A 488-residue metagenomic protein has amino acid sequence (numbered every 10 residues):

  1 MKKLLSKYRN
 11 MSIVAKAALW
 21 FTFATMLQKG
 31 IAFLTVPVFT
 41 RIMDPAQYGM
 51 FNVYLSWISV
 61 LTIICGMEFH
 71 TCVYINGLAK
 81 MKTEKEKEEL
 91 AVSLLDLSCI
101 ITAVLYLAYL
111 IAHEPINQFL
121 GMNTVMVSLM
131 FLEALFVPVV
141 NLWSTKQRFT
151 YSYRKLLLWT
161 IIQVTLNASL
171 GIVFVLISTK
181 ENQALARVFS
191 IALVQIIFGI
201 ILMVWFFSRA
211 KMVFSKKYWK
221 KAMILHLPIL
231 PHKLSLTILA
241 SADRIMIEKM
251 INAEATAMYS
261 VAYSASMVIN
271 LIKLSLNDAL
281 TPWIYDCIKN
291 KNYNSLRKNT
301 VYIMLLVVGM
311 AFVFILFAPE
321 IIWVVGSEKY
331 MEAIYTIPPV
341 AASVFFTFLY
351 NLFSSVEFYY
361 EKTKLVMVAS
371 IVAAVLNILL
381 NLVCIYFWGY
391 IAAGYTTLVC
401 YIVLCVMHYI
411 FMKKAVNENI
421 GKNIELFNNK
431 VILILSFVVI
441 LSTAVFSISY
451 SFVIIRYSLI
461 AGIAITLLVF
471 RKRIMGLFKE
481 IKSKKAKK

Functional and structural regions predicted by a protein language model:
M1-I31, K85, V92, K216-H232 (+1 more regions): N-terminal membrane topogenesis motif
M1-N10, V14, E181-V188, G199-A240 (+3 more regions): Interhelical loop/hinge segments that connect adjacent transmembrane helices in multipass membrane
R9-H70, Y106-L110, E133, N167-A168 (+2 more regions): Signature of the first transmembrane helix
M26, T71, V92-F119, S169-L176 (+3 more regions): Alpha-helical transmembrane segments of multi-pass membrane transport and lipid-handling proteins
V36, G66-K82, A262, S266-K291 (+2 more regions): Helix-loop junctions and terminal segments of transmembrane helices in multi-pass membrane transport/translocation
S128, L157-S208, V372-L376, Y390-M412 (+1 more regions): Hydrophobic alpha-helical transmembrane segments
V137-L158, A210, A341-V372, M412: Membrane-interface junctions at transmembrane-helix termini in multi-pass inner-membrane proteins
A373, I424-K479: Transmembrane alpha-helical segments of multi-pass transport proteins
